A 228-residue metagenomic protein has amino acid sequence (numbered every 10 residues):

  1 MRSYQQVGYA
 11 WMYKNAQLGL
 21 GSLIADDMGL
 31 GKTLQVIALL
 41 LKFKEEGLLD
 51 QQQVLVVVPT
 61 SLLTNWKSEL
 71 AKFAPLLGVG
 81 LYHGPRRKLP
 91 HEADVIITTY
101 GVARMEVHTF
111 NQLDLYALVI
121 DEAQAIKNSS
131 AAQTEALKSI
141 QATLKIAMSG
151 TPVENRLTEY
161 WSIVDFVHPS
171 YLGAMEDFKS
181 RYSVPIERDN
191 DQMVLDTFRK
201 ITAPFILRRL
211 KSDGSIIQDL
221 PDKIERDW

Functional and structural regions predicted by a protein language model:
M1-N190, R199-I224, W228: ASCE P-loop NTPase motor core, strongest for the SF2 helicase catalytic module
L195: Long, charge-dense, solvent-exposed interaction surfaces that engage phosphate-rich ligands
